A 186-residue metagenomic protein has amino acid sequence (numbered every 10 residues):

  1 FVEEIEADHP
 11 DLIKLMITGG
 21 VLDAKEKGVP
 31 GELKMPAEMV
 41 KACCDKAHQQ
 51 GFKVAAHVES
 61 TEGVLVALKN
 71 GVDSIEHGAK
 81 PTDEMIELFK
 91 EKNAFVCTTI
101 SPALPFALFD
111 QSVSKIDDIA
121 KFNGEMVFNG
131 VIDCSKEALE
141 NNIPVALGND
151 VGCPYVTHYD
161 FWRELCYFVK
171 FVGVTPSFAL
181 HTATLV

Functional and structural regions predicted by a protein language model:
F1-V96, D110-K115, G124-V145: Histidine/acidic residue-rich metal-binding segments in metalloenzymes
T18-G19, I100-A103, V151-C153: Short glycine-enriched loops at secondary-structure junctions
K25-E26, L108-D110, D150, T157-Y159: Short, well-ordered secondary-structure micro-motifs
Q49, K53, I116-I119, F128-V186: His/Asp/Glu-enriched, well-ordered alpha-helical/loop segment that forms or immediately abuts the divalent-metal
G78-D83, I100-L104, G173: Short, acidic/turn-prone active-site loops that include or flank metal/cofactor- and phosphate-binding residues
T99, A103-N123, E164: Active-site loop ensemble at the mouth of alpha/beta enzyme cores that anchors a bound cofactor
